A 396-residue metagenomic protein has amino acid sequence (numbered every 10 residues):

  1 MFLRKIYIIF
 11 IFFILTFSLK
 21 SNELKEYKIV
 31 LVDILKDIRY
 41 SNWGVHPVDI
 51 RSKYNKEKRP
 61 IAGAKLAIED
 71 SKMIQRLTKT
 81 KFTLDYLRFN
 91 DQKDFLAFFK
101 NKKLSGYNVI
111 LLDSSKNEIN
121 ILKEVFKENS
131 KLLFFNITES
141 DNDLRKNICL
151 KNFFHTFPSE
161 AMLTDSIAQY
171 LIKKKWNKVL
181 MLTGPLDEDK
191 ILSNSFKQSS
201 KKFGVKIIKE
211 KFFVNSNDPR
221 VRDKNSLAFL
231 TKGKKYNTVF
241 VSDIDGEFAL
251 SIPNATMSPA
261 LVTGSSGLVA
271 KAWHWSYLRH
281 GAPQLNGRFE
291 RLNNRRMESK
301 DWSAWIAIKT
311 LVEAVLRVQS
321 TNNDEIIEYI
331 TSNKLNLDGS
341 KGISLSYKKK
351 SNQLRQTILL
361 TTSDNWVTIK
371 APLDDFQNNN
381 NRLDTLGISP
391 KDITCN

Functional and structural regions predicted by a protein language model:
M1, T16, Y347-K349: Glycine-centered signal
L3-F10: Sec-dependent signal peptide recognition, specifically the positively charged N-region followed immediately by
I11-K20: Hydrophobic h-region of N-terminal signal peptides that target proteins for export in Gram-negative bacteria
S21-N396: Extracytosolic ligand-binding ectodomains
